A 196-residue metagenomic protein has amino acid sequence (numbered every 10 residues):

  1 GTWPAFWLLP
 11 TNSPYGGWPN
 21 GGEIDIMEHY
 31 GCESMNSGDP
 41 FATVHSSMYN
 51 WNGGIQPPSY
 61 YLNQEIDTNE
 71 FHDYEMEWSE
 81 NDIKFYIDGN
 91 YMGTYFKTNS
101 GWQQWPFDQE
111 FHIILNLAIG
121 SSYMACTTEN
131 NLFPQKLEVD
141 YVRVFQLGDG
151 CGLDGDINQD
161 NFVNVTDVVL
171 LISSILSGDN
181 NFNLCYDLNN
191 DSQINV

Functional and structural regions predicted by a protein language model:
G1-G150: GH16 jelly-roll
D149-V196: Cellulosome-associated attachment modules in secreted, modular CAZymes
